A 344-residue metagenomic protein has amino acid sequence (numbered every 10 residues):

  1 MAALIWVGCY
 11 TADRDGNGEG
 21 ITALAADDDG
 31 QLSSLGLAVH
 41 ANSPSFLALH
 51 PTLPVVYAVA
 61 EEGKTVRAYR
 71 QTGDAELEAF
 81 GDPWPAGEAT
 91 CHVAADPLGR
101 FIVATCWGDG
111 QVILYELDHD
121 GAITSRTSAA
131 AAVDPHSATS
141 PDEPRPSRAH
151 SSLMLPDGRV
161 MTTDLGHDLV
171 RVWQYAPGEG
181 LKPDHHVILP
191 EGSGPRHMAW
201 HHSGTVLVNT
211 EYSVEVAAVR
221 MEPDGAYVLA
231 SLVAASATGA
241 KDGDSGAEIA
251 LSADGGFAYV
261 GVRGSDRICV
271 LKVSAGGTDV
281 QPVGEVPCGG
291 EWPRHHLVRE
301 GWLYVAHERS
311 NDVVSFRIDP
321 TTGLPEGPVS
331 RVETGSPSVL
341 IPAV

Functional and structural regions predicted by a protein language model:
L4, V55, F101, R159 (+3 more regions): Conserved core beta-strand positions within WD40 beta-propeller blades
V7-Y10, R14-D15, A58-E62, A104-W107 (+4 more regions): Conserved beta-strand positions in repeat-built beta-propeller and related beta-rich domains
N17, A41-P51, A86-P97, D134-D157 (+4 more regions): Beta-rich, blade/repeat-based domains predominating in secreted/periplasmic proteins but also intracellular
L24-G30, Y69-E76, Y115-S125, W173-G180 (+3 more regions): Short loop/turn segments immediately following beta-strands, especially the blade-tip and inter-blade linker loops
S33-H40, A79-W84, P135-D142, K182-I188 (+3 more regions): A short beta-strand motif characteristic of beta-propeller blades
S34-G99: Blade-loop segments of beta-propeller domains
E76-S151: Asp-box/WD-like beta-propeller blade repeats and closely related beta-sheet repeat scaffolds
G243-H307: Loop/turn-rich, solvent-exposed surfaces of beta-rich toroidal or solenoidal domains
